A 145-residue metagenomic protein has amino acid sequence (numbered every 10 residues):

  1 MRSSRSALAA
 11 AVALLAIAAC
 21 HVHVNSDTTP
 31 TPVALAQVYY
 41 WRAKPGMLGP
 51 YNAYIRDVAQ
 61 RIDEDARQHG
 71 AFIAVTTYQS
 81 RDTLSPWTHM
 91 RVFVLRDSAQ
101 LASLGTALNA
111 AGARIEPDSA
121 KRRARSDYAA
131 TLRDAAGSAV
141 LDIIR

Functional and structural regions predicted by a protein language model:
M1-A10: Bacterial N-terminal signal peptides that target proteins for export
V24-S26, P30, R61-I73, V92-I143: An amphipathic, aromatic/His-enriched active-site/gating alpha helix that lines ligand/cofactor pockets
T31-P45: Acidic/histidine-rich, surface-exposed loop or edge segments in extracytoplasmic proteins
A43-G46, L95-D97: Structural beta->alpha junctions
G46, P50-R61, Q100-S103: Extracytoplasmic/secreted proteins, especially bacterial periplasmic and envelope-associated proteins
F72-V92: Acidic helix-start/capping segments at beta-turn-to-alpha-helix junctions
